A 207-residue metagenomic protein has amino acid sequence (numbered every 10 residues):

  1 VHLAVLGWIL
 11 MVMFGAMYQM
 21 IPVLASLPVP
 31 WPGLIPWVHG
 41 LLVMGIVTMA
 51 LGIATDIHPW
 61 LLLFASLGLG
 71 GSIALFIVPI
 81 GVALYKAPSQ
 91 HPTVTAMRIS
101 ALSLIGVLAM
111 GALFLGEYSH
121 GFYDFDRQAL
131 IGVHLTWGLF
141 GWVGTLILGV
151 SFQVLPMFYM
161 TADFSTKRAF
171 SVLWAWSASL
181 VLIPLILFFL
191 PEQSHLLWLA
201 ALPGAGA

Functional and structural regions predicted by a protein language model:
V1-A207: Hydrophobic alpha-helical transmembrane segments of multi-pass integral membrane proteins
